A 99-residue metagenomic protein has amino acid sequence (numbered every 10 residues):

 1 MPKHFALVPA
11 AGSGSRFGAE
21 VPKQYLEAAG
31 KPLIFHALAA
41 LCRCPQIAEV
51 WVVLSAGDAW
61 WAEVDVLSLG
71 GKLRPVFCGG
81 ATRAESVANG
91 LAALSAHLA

Functional and structural regions predicted by a protein language model:
K3-A59: N-terminal glycine-rich phosphate-binding loop and ensuing alpha1 helix
F35-A99: Conserved N-terminal catalytic core of the sugar/cofactor nucleotidyltransferase
